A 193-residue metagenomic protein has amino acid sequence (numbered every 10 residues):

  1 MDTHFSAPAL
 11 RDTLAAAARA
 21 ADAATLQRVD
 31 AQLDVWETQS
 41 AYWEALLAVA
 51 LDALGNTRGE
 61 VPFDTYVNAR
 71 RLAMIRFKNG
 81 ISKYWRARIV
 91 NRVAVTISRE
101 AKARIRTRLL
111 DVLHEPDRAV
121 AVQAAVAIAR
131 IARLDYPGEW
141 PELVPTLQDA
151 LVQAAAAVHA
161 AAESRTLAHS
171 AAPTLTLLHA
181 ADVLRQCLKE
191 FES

Functional and structural regions predicted by a protein language model:
D2-L151, T176-S193: Alpha-helical solenoid scaffolds in large eukaryotic transport, assembly, and signaling factors
Q153-E163: Compositionally biased, intrinsically disordered low-complexity segments enriched for polar/charged residues
P173: Basic, Lys/Arg- and aromatic-enriched nucleic-acid-binding interface segment
